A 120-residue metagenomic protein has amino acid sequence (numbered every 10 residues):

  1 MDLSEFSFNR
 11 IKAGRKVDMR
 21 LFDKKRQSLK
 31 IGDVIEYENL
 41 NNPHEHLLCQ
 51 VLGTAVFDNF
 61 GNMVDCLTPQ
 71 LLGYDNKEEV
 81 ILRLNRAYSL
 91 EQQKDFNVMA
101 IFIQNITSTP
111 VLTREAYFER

Functional and structural regions predicted by a protein language model:
M1, C49, I101: A broad, low-specificity signal marking well-ordered, structured residues that form hydrophobic/aromatic
M1-I31, Y117-R120: Compositionally biased, charged N-terminal/linker segments
D23-K24, V34, N39-H44: Short, charged beta-turn/beta-strand-edge "cap" motif at the junction between a beta-strand and an adjacent loop
K30-G32, H44-H46, F96-V98: Short connector loops at helix/strand junctions that flank enzyme active sites, especially segments positioning acidic
D33-V34, E45-V56: Short beta-strand-centered aromatic/proline hotspots
N42, D58-G61: Amphipathic alpha-helical interaction segments
G61-R120: Contiguous surface segments at macromolecular interaction interfaces
